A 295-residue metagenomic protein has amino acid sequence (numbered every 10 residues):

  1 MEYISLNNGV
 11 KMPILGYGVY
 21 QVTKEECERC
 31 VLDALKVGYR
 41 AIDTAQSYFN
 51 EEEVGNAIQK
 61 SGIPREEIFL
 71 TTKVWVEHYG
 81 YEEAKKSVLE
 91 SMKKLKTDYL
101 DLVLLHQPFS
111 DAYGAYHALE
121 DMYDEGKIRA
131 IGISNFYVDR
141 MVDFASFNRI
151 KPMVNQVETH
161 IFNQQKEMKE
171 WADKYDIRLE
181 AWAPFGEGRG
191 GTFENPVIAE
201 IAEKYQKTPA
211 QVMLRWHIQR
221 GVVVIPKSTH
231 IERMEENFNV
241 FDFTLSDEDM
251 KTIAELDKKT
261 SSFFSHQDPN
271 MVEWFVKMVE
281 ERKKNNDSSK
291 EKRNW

Functional and structural regions predicted by a protein language model:
M1-I4, E52-I58, V88-E90, V138-M141 (+1 more regions): Alpha-helical scaffolding within the catalytic cores of extracellular/periplasmic polymer-degrading hydrolases
M1-I68, F185, R293-W295: N-terminal binding-site loop/beta-alpha segment at the start of enzyme catalytic domains that lines or forms
N7, G55-E67, L89-K96, D121-Y123 (+2 more regions): Acidic (Asp/Glu)-rich catalytic clusters
V22-E25, T44-E53, E77-E82, P108-Y113 (+2 more regions): Acidic-and-aromatic substrate-binding clefts and catalytic sites of carbohydrate-active enzymes
V22-L35, G80-L95, G114, D139-M141 (+1 more regions): Short, acidic/polar
Y39, T97-L100, I128, P152: A structural motif
W75-D121: Glycine/small-residue-rich loop that forms an oxyanion/phosphate-binding "nest" at active or ligand-binding sites
Q107-W295: Beta/alpha (TIM)-barrel catalytic core signal, keyed to glycine-rich beta->alpha loops juxtaposed to Asp/Glu that bind
